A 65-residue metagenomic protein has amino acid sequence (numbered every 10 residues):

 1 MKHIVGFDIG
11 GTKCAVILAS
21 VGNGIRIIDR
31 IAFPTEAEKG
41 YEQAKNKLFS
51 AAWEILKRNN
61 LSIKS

Functional and structural regions predicted by a protein language model:
M1-K2, K64: Short coil/turn segments at beta-strand junctions that form active-site/ligand-binding loops
H3-N46, E54: Short glycine-rich, Thr/Ser-proximal phosphate-binding strand/loop in the N-terminal lobe of ATP-dependent enzymes
L56-S65: Short beta-strand-loop/turn "lid" adjacent to the catalytic site in phosphate-handling enzymes
